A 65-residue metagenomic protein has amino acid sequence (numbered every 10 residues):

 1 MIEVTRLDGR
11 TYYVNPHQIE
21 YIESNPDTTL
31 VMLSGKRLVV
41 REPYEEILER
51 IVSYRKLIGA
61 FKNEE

Functional and structural regions predicted by a protein language model:
M1-Y13, H17-E65: Eukaryotic intrinsically disordered, low-complexity regulatory linkers and tails enriched in Ser/Thr/Pro
